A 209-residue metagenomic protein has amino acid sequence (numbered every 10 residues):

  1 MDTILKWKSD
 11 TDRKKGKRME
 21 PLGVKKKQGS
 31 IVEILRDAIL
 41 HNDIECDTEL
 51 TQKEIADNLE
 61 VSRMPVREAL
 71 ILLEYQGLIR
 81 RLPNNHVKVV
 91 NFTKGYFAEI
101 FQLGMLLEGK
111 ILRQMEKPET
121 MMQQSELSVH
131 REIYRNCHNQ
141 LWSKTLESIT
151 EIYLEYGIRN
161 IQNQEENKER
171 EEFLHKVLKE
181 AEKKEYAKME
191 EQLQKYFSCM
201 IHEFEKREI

Functional and structural regions predicted by a protein language model:
M1-R113, I209: Short linear motifs at protein or domain termini
D2-L5, S9, S128-V129, R135-E165 (+1 more regions): C-terminal regulatory/oligomerization modules of transcriptional regulators
K26, S30, S128, E172 (+1 more regions): A generic alpha-helix signature
A38, N42, I152-Y156, E203 (+1 more regions): A short secondary-structure junction motif
C46-T48, L82, W142-L146, M189-E190: Short, hydrophobic secondary-structure boundary micro-motifs
Q76, V89-Q140, K144-E151, K176-K188: All-alpha effector-binding/dimerization core of bacterial HTH-type transcriptional repressors
R80-L82, E126, E169-R170: Short, flexible turn/loop "capping" segments at secondary-structure junctions
N160-I209: C-terminal all-alpha effector/ligand-binding and dimerization domain of prokaryotic HTH-type transcriptional repressors
